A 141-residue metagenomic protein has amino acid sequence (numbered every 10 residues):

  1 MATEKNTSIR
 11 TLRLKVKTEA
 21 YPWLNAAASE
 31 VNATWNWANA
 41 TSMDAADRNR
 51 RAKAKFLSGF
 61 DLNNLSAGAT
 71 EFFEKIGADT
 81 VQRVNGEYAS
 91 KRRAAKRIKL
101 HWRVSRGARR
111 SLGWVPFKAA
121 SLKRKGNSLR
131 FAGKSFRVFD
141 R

Functional and structural regions predicted by a protein language model:
M1-R141: Nucleic-acid substrate recognition interfaces
